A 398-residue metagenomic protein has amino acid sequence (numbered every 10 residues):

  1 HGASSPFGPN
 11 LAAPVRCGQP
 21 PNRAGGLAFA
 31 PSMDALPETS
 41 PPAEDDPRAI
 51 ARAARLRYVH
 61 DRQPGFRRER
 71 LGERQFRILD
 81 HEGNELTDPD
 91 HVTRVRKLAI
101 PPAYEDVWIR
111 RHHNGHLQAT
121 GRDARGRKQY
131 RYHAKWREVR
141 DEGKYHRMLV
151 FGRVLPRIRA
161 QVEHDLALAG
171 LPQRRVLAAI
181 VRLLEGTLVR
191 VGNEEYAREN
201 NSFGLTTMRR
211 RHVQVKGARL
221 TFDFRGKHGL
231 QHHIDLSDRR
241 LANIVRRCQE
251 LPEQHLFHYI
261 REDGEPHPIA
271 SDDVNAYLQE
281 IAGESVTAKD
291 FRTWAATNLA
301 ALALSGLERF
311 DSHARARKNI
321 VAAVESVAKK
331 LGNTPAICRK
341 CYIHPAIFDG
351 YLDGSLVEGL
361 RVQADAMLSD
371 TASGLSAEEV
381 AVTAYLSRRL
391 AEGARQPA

Functional and structural regions predicted by a protein language model:
G2-S4, G8-L11, P20-P21: Short terminal hydrophobic/aromatic SLiMs and anchors at protein ends
F29-F203, T207-I320, V324-L331, K340 (+4 more regions): A positively charged, amphipathic N-terminal helix/segment that binds anionic biomolecules
S326-N333, I343-S369: C-terminal structured "cap/appendage" subdomains that terminate the fold
I347-G354, S369-A398: Short, amphipathic C-terminal "tail helix"
